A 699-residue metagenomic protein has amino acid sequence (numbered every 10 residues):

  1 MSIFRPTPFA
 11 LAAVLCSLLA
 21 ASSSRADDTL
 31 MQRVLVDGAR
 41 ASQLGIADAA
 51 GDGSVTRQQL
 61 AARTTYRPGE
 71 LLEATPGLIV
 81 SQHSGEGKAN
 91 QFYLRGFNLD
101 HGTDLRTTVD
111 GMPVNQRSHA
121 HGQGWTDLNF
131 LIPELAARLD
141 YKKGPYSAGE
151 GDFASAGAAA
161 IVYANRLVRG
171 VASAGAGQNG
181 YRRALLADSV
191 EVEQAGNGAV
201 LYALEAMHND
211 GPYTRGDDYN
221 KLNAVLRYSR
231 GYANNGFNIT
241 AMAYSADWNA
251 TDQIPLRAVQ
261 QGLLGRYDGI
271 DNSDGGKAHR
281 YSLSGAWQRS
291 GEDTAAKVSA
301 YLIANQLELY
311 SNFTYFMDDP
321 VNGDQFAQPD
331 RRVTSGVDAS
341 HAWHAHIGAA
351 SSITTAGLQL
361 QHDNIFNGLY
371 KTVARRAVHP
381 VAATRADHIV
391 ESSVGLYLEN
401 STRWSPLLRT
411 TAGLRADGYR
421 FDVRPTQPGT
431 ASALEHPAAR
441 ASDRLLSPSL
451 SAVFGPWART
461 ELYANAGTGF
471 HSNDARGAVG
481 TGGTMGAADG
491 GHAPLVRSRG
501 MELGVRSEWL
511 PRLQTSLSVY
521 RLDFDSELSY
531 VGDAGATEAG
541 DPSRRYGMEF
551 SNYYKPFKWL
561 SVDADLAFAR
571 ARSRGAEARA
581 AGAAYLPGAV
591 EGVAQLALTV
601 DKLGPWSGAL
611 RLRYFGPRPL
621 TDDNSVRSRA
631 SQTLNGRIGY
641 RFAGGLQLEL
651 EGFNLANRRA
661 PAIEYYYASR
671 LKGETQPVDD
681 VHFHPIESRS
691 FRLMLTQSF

Functional and structural regions predicted by a protein language model:
L60, V562, P617-T621, Y640-F699: C-terminal beta-signal and adjacent terminal beta-strands/loops of Gram-negative outer-membrane beta-barrel proteins
G69, E73-Q116: Extracytoplasmic beta-strand/coil segments of soluble accessory domains associated with Gram-negative outer-membrane
P113-K143, V162, H492, G532: Short acidic/polar hinge/loop motifs at secondary-structure boundaries that mediate gating or recognition
D140-A148, G157-V192, G211-P212, P494 (+1 more regions): Short strand-turn segments of transmembrane beta-barrel domains in outer membranes, especially the first one or two
V171, A176-H208, Y213-T251, S273-A295 (+7 more regions): Transmembrane beta-barrel wall of Gram-negative outer-membrane proteins
A286-S290, A295-F313, G455-H471, H492-K555 (+2 more regions): Membrane-embedded beta-barrel scaffold of Gram-negative outer-membrane proteins
R332, I347-T355, Q359-Q361, D387-L522 (+2 more regions): Structural signature of Gram-negative outer-membrane beta-barrels, strongest in the C-terminal barrel of TonB-dependent
S340-W343, T410, G418, S516-F524 (+2 more regions): Gram-negative outer-membrane beta-barrel transporters
